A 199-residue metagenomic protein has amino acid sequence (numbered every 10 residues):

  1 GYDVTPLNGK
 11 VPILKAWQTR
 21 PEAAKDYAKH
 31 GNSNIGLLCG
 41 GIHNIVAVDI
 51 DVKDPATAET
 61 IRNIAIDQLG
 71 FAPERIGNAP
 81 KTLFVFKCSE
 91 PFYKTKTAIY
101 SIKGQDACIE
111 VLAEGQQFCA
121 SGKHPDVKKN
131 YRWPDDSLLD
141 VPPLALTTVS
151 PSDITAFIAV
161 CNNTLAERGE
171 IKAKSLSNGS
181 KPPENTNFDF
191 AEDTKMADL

Functional and structural regions predicted by a protein language model:
G1-P182, N187-F188: Conserved phosphate/metal-binding and DNA-contacting active-site motifs used in DNA phosphodiester-bond processing
